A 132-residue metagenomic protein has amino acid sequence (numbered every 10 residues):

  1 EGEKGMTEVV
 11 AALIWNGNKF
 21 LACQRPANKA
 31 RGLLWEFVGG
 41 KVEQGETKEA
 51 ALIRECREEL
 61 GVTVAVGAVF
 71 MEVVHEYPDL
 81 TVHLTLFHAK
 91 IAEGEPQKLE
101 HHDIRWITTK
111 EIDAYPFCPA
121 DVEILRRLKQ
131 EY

Functional and structural regions predicted by a protein language model:
E3-L21, K41: Conserved N-terminal beta-strand and adjoining loop/helix that marks the start of the Nudix/MutT-like hydrolase domain
E8-V10, N18, V82-T85, H102: Change "...and in nucleic-acid phosphodiester-cleaving endonucleases..." to "...and in nucleic-acid processing enzymes
I14-W15, A22, I91, W106: Conserved hydrophobic "DFG−1" position in protein kinase catalytic cores
K19-E58: Conserved Nudix-box catalytic region and its N-terminal flanking loop in Nudix hydrolases and closely related
A51-C56, V69, F87, I104: Hydrophobic packing within well-folded, soluble alpha/beta domains
E59-V66: Short secondary-structure junctions
T63, M71-E95, R105-I107: Active-site-adjacent beta-strand/loop module that shapes the phosphate/pyrophosphate-binding cleft
H88, Q97-L128: NUDIX/MutT-family hydrolases
